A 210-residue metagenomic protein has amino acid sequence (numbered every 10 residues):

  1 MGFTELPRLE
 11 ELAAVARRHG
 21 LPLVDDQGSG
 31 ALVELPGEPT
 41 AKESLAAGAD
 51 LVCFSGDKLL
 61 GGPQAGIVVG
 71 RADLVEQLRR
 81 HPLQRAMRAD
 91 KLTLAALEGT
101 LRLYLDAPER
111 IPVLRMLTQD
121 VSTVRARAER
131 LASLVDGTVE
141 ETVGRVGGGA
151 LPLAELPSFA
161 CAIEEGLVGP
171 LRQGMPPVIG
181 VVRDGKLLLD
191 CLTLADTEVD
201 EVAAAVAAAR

Functional and structural regions predicted by a protein language model:
M1-K91, A95-L101, A132, A205: Conserved PLP-enzyme active-site core in the AAT-like
M1-T4, G70, R85-A89, M116-T123 (+3 more regions): Catalytic cores of large soluble enzymes that bind and process phosphate-bearing ligands
V24-G28, I111-L114, V182-D184: Short beta-strands and strand-loop turn motifs
P63-Q64, M87, K91-A96, T118-V121 (+3 more regions): Solvent-exposed, flexible loop/coil residues
A72-R79, Y104-V113, L153-E155, G185: Short acidic (Asp/Glu) and glycine-rich catalytic loops that position anionic groups and cofactors
T93-L94, E98-G147: Conserved PLP-dependent catalytic core of the aminotransferase class-I/II
R125-E201: Conserved C-terminal alpha-helix-loop-beta "cap" of PLP-dependent enzymes that closes/shapes the active-site mouth
A208-R210: Catalytic-site microenvironment of enzymes that process N-acetyl-hexosamine-containing cell-wall polysaccharides
